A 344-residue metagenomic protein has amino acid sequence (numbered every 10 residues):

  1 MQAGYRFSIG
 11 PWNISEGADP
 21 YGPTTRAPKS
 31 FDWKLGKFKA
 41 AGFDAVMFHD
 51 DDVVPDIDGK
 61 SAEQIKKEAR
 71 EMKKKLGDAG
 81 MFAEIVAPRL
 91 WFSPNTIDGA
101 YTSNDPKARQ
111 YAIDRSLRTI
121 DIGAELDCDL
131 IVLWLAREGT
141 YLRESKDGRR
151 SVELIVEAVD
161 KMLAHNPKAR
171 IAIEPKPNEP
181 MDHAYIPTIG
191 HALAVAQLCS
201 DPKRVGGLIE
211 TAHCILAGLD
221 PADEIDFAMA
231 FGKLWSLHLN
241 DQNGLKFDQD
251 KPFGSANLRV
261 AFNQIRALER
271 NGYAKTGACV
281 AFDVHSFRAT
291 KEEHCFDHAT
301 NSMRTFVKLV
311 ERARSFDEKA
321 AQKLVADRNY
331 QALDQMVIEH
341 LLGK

Functional and structural regions predicted by a protein language model:
M1-E125, P202, T300-K344: N-terminal pre-domain/capping segments
Y5-W12, A83-R89, A112, L133 (+2 more regions): Non-cysteine beta-strand/loop elements that form the S-adenosyl-L-methionine
W12-I14, D51-V53, P88-W91, A136-E138 (+4 more regions): Active-site beta-loop-alpha junctions enriched in small/polar residues
S15-G36, K146-V152, D182-L193, G206 (+2 more regions): Gly/Pro-rich active-site loop or hairpin
K39, K73, L163-A164, A196-S200 (+3 more regions): N-terminal cationic-hydrophobic initiation segments that often serve targeting/anchoring roles
G42, D129, D201-K203, M229-W235: Glycine-enriched alpha-helix->loop->beta-strand junction motifs that scaffold or abut catalytic
K67-E71, K75-G206, L216, E293-H294 (+1 more regions): Active-site acidic/histidine proton-transfer and metal-coordination neighborhood in alpha/beta enzyme cores
